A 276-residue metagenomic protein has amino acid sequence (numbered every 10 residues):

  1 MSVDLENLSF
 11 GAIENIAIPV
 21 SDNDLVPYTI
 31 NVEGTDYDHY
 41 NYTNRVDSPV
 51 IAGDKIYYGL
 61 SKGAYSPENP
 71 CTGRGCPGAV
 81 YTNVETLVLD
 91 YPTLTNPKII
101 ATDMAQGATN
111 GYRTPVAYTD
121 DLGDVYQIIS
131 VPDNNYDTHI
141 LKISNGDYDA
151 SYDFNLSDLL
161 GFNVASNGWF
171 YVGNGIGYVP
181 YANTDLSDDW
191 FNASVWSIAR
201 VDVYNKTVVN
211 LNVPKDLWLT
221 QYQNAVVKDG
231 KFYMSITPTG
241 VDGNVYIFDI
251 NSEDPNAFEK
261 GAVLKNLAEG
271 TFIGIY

Functional and structural regions predicted by a protein language model:
M1-G11, N15, C71-L94, D137-D149 (+2 more regions): Beta-propeller blade signature
M1-I18, T220, V226-D229, I236: Short secondary-structure boundary segments
S9-N41, T93-Y112, D149-A165, R200 (+2 more regions): Surface-exposed loop and turn segments in beta-propeller and other repeat-based domains that flank or scaffold
G11, N23, Q127-H139, D185 (+2 more regions): Short, surface-exposed, charge-dense and proline/glycine-enriched linear segments
N31-D185: Acidic, serine/threonine- and glycine-rich low-complexity intrinsically disordered segments that serve as flexible
H139, D147-D242: Intrinsically disordered, low-complexity segments enriched in Gly and acidic/Ser/Thr residues that form flexible
Q221-N224, I236-P238, D242-Y276: Hydrophobic, glycine-enriched assembly/anchoring segments
